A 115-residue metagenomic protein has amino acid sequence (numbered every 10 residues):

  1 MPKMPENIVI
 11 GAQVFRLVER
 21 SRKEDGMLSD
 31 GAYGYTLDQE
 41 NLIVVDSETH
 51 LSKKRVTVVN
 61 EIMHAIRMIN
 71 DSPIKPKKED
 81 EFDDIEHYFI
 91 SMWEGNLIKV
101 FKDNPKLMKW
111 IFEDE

Functional and structural regions predicted by a protein language model:
M1-K53, I69-E115: Metalloprotease/metallohydrolase-associated module, dominated by Zn2+-dependent proteases
V56-M68: Active-site recognition of the HExxH zinc-binding catalytic motif
